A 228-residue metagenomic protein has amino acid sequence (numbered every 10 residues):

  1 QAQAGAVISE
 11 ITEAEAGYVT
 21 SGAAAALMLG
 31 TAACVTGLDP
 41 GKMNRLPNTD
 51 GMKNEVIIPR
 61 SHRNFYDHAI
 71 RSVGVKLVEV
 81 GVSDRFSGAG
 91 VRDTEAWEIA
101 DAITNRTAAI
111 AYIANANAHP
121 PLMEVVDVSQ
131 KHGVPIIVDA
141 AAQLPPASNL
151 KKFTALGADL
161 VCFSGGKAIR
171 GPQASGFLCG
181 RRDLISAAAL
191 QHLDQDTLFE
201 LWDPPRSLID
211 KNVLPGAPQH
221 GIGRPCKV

Functional and structural regions predicted by a protein language model:
Q1-A2: A glycine-/small-polar-enriched, mobile loop at the entrance of the PLP active site in fold-type I
G5, E13-V19, A23-V228: Conserved PLP-enzyme active-site core in the AAT-like
